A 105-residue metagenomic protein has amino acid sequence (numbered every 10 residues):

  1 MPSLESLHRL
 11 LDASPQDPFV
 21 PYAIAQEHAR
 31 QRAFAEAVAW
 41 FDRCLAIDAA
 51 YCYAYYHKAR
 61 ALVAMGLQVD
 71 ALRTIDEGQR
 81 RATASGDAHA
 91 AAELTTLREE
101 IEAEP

Functional and structural regions predicted by a protein language model:
R9-L10, R43-C44, G78: Canonical positions in the second alpha-helix
A13, I47, R81-S85: Structural marker of alpha-solenoid helical repeat scaffolds
